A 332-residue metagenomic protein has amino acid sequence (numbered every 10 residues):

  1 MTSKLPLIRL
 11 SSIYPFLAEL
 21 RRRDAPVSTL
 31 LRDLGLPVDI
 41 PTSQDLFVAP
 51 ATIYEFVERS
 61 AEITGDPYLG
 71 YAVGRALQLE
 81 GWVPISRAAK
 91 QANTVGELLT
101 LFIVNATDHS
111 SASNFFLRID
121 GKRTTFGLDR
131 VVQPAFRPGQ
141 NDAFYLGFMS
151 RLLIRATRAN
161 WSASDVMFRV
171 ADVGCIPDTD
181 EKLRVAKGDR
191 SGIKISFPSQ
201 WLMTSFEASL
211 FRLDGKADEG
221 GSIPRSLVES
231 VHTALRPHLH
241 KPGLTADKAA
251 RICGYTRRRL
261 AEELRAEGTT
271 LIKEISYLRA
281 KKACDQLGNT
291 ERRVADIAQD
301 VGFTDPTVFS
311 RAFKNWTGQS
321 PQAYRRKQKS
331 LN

Functional and structural regions predicted by a protein language model:
M1-K122: N-terminal low-complexity or simple alpha-helical regulatory segments that function as activation/interaction modules
I8, R22, R137, N141 (+2 more regions): Short, contiguous, pocket-lining structural segments that sit at or immediately flank catalytic/ligand-binding sites
P15-F16, F148, L152, A234: Short, hydrophobic/aromatic alpha-helical segments in well-folded domains
A49, E58, L79-K194: N-terminal regulatory/effector-sensing and dimerization cores that precede helix-turn-helix DNA-binding domains
A171-N332: Extended mid-to-C-terminal alpha-helical interaction segments
